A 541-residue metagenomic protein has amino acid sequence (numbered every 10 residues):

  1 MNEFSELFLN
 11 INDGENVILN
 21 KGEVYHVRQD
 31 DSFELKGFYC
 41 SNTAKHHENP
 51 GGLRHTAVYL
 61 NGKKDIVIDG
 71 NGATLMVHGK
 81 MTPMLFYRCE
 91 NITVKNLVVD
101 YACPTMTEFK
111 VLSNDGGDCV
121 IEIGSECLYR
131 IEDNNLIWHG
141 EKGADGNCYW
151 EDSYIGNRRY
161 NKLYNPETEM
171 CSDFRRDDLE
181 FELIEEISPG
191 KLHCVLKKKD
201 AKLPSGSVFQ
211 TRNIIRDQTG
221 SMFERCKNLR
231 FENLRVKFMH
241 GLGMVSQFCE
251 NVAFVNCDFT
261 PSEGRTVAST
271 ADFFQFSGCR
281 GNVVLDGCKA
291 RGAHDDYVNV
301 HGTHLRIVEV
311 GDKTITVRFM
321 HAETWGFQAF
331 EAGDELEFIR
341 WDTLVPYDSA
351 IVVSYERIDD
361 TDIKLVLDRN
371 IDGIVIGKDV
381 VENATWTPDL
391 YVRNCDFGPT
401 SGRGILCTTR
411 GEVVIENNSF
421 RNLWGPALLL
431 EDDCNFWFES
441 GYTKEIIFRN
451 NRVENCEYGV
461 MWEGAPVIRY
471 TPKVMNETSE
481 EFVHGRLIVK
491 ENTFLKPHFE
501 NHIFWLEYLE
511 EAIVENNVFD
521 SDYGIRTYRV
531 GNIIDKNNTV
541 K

Functional and structural regions predicted by a protein language model:
M1-I18: Acidic Gly/Asp/Thr-rich repetitive segments characteristic of extracellular carbohydrate-active and adhesion proteins
F8-D13, H26-V67, M76-K95, C103-C119 (+9 more regions): Extracellular beta-strand-rich solenoid/capping regions of secreted or surface-exposed proteins that bind or remodel
R54, V77, Y101, E126-E186 (+1 more regions): Ser/Thr/Gly-rich low-complexity blocks that favor extended beta-strand/coil architectures
K64, C89-T93, C226-R230, Q247-A253 (+7 more regions): Short "repeat-start/strand-capping" segments in structured domains, especially the N-termini of parallel beta-helix
V77-P83, C103-T107, Q218-G220, H240-S246 (+9 more regions): Short glycine/acidic-rich loop motifs that flank beta-strands on beta-rich extracellular proteins
P166-R216, S349, E356-L390, G398: Small/polar beta-strand repeat architecture
E511-K541: Leucine-rich solenoid repeat scaffolds
